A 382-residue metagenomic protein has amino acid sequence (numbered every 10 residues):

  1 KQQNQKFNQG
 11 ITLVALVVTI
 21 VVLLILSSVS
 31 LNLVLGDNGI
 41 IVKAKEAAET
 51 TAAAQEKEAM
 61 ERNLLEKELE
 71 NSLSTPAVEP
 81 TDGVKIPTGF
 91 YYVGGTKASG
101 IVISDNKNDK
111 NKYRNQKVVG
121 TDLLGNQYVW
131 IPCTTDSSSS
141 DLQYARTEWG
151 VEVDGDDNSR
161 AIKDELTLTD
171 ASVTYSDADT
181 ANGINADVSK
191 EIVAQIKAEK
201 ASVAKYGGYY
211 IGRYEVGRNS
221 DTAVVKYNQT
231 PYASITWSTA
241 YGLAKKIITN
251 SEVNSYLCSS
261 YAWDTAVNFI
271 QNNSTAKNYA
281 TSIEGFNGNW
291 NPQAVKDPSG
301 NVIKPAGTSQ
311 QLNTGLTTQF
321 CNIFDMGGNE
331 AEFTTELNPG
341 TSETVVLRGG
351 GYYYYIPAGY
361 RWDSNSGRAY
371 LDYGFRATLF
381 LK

Functional and structural regions predicted by a protein language model:
K1-I11: N-terminal leader/signal peptides at the extreme start of proteins
Q9-N32: N-terminal single-pass transmembrane signal-anchor helix
L33-E58: Aliphatic-rich helix starts adjacent to a transmembrane/signal segment
T50-V78: Beta-strand/loop motifs with alternating small/hydrophobic and polar/acidic residues, enriched in the first structured
P76-D141, S255: GGW-centered surface loops in extracellular recognition modules
L124, D154-D325: Short aromatic-cysteine micro-motif
T134-S138, E215-D221, T335-G340, Y352 (+1 more regions): Acidic glycine-/aspartate-rich tracts in secreted/extracellular proteins
S234-G242, I248, N254, C258 (+1 more regions): Disulfide-stabilized, aromatic/cysteine-rich ligand-recognition loop
